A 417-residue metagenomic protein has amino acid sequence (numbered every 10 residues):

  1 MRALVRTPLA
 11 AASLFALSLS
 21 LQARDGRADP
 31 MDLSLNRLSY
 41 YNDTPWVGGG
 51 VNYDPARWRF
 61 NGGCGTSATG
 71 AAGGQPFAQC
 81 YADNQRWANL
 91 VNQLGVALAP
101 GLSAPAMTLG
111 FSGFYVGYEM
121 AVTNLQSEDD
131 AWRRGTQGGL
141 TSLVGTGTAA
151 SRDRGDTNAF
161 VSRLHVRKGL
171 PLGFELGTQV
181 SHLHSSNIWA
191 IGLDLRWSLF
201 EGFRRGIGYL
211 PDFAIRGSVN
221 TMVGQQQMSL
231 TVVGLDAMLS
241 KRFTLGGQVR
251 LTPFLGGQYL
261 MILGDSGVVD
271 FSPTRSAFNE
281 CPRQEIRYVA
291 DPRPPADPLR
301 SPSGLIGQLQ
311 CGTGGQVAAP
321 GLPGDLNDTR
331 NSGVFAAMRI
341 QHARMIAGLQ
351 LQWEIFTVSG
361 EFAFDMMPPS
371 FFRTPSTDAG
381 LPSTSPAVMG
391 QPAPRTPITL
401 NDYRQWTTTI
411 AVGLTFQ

Functional and structural regions predicted by a protein language model:
R27-F203: Transmembrane beta-barrel domains of Gram-negative outer membranes and organellar outer membranes
A104-S112, G173, F200-F213, T244-L251 (+1 more regions): Short loop/turn motifs that connect adjacent beta-strands in outer-membrane beta-barrel proteins
G110-S112, T157-S162, N187-I191, Y209 (+5 more regions): Residues that define the transmembrane beta-barrel architecture of outer-membrane proteins
F114-Y118, F174-L176, L193, G208-G217 (+4 more regions): Transmembrane beta-strands of outer-membrane beta-barrel proteins
M120-N124, V180-S186, W197-L199, G217-V223 (+5 more regions): Transmembrane beta-strands of outer-membrane beta-barrel pores
D129-R133, I188-L193, G224-T231, G264-T274 (+2 more regions): Outer-membrane beta-barrel translocator domains and adjoining extracellular loop/strand segments of Gram-negative
L195, Y403-Q417: Outer-membrane beta-barrel "beta-signal"
P211-L309, G314-G324, Y403, T407: Outer-membrane beta-barrel translocator/channel fold
